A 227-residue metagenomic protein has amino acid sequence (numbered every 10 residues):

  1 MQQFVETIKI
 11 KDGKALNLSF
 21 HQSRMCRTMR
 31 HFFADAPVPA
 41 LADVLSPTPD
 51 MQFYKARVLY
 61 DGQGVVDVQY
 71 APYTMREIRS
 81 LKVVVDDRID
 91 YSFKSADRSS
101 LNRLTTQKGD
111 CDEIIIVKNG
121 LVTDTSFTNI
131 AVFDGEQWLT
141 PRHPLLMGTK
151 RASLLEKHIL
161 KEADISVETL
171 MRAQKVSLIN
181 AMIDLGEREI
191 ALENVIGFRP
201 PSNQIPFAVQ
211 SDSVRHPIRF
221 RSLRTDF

Functional and structural regions predicted by a protein language model:
M1-L121, Q137, H143-V209, S213-F227: Conserved alpha/beta cores of soluble small-molecule-handling proteins
T123-N129: Short beta-strand/strand-turn micro-motif
F133: Short beta-strand-to-turn element immediately C-terminal to the catalytic PLP-Schiff-base lysine in fold type I
